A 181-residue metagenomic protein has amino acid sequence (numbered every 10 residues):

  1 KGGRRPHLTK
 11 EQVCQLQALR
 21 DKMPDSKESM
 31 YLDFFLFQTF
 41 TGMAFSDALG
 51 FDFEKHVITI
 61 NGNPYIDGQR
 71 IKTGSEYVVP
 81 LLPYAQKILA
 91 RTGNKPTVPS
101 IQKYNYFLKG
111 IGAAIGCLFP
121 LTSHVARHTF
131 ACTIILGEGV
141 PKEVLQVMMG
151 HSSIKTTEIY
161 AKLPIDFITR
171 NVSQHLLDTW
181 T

Functional and structural regions predicted by a protein language model:
K1-F45, L49: Basic, Lys/Arg- and aromatic-enriched nucleic-acid-binding interface segment
G2-G3, R70-G110, T122: C-terminal catalytic core of Y-nucleophile DNA break-rejoin enzymes
P6, Q12, T41, G50-I88: Conserved tyrosine-mediated DNA breakage-rejoining catalytic core shared by Y-recombinases
A18, G50, I159-K162, S173: Phosphate-coordinating loops and pocket residues in cytosolic domains that bind phosphorylated ligands
K22-D25, R91-V98, Y106-V147: Short, basic (Lys/Arg/His-rich) helix/loop patches that form interaction surfaces in the mid-to-C-terminal regions
L36, F40, R127-K155, I159 (+1 more regions): C-terminal catalytic core of tyrosine-transesterase DNA break-rejoin enzymes
G50-H56, H124, Q146-S152, A161-L163: A short, basic/aromatic helix-end/turn motif that makes direct DNA contacts
Y77-P80, K87, K162-T181: DNA/chromatin major-groove-contacting recognition/catalytic segments
